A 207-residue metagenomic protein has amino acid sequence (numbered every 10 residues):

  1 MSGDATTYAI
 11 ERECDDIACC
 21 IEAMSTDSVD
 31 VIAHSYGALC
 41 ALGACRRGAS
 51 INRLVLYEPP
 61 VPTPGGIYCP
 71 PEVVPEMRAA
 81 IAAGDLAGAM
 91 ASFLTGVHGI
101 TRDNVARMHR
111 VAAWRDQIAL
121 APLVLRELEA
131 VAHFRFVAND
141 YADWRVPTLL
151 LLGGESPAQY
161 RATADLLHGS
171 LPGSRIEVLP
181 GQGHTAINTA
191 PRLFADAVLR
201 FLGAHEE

Functional and structural regions predicted by a protein language model:
M1-I32, Y36, D196: Active-site loop/oxyanion-hole signature of alpha/beta-hydrolase fold enzymes
C14, I51-N52, S174: Core-facing hydrophobic residues within beta-strands of well-ordered domains
L39-A82: Flexible "cap/lid" loop of the alpha/beta hydrolase fold
Y68, L86-L125: Conserved alpha/beta-hydrolase catalytic His-Asp/Glu region
M77-S92, T189: Short helix-adjacent coil turns
R115-G169, R175-V178, A186: Conserved serine/cysteine hydrolase catalytic core
G173-E207: Catalytic active-site module of serine/aspartate enzymes centered on a nucleophile-bearing elbow/loop
